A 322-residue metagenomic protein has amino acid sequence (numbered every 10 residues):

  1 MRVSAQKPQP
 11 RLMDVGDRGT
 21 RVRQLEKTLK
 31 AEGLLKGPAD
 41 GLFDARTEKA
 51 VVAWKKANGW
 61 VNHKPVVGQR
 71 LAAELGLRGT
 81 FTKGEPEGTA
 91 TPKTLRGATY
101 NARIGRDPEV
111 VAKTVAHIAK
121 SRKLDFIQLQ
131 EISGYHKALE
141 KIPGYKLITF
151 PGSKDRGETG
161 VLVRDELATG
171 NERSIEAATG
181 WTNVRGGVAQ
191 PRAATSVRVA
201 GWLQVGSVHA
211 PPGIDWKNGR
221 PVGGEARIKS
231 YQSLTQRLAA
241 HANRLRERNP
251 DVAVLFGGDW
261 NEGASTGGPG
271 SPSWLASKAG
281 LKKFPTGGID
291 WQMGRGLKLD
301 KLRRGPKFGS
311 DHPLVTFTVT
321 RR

Functional and structural regions predicted by a protein language model:
M1-G41, F81-G88: Acidic, Ser/Thr/Pro/Gly-enriched interdomain connector segments
D44, V66-G68: Small-residue hinge/turn detector
E85-I142, R156, R322: N-terminal, active-site-proximal structural segment of metallo-dependent hydrolase catalytic domains
P92-I104, E172-S174, G201-G224: Active-site-proximal beta-strand elements of phosphoester/diester hydrolases
Y100-A102, I132, A210, G258-W260 (+1 more regions): Active-site metal-binding loops of divalent metal-dependent hydrolases
F126-P211, G305-P306: Structured beta-strand-rich core segments of catalytic domains in phosphoester-bond hydrolases
S196-G206, P221-N261: His/acidic metal-ligating clusters that form di-metal
A242-L255, W260-R322: Metal-dependent phosphoester-hydrolase catalytic domains
